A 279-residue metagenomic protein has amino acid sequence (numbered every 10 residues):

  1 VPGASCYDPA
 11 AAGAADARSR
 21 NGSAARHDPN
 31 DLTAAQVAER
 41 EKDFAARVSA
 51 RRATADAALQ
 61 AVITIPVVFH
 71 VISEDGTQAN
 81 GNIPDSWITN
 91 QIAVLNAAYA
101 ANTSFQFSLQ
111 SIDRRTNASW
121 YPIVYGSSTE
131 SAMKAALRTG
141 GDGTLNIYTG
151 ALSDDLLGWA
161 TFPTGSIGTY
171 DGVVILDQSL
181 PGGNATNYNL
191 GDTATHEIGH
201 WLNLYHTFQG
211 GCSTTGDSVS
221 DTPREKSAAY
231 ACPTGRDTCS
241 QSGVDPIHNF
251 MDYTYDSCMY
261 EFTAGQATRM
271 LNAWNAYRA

Functional and structural regions predicted by a protein language model:
P2-A4, P9, G210, Y230 (+1 more regions): Extracellular secreted precursors and ectodomains with disulfide-bonded cysteine-rich loops/domains
P2-T144, T149-S153: Propeptide-to-catalytic entry region of secreted or membrane-anchored zinc metalloproteases
A57-A61, G165-G168, S242-V244: Short glycine/proline-enriched loop/turn "hinge" motifs that connect secondary-structure elements and lie
V71-D75, S179, Y255: Short, histidine-centered active-site or binding-site loop motifs used for metal coordination, general acid-base
G76-D85, G183-Y188, S257-C258: Second-shell loop/turn segments in exported
T89-Y230, G235: Metzincin-family zinc-dependent endopeptidase catalytic domain
S213-A279: Replace "(M1/M4/M9/M12/WLM)" with "(e.g., M1/M4/M8/M9/M12/M26/WLM)" and add "not limited to" to clarify scope
